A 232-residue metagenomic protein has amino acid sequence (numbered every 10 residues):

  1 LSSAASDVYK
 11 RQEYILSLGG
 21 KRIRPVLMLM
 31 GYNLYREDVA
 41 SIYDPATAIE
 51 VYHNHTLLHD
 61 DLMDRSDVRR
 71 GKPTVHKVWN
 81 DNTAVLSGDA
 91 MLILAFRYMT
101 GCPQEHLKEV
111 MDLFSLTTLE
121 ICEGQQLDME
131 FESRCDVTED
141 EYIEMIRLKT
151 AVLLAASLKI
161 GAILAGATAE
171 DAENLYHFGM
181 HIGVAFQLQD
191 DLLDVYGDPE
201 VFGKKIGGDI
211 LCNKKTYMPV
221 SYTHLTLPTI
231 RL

Functional and structural regions predicted by a protein language model:
L1-A5, Y9, H224-L232: Single conserved hydrophobic/aromatic residue that forms the stacking wall/gate of nucleotide- or nucleobase-binding
K10-Y222: Mg2+-dependent prenyl diphosphate-binding active-site environment of isoprenoid biosynthetic enzymes
